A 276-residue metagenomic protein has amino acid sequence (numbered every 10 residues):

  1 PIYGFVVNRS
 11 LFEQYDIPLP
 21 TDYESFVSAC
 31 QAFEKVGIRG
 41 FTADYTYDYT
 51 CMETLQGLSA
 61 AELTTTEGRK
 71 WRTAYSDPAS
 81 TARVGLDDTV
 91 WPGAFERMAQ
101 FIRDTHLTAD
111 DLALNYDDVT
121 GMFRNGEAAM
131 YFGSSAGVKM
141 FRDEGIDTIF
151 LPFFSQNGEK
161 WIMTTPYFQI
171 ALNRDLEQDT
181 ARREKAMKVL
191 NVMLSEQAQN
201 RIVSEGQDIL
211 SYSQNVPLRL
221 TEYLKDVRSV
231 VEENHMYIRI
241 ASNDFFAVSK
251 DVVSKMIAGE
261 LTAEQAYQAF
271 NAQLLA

Functional and structural regions predicted by a protein language model:
P1-S10, R39-G40, F154-M163, E232-I240: A structural signal for short loop-to-beta-strand junctions that line the ligand-binding cleft of periplasmic/secreted
P1-V27, I38, Y45-D77, T164-R174 (+1 more regions): Periplasmic solute-binding protein
E13, Q199-N200, R228-A276: Conserved C-terminal helix/tail region of periplasmic/extracytoplasmic solute-binding proteins
Q14-L19, A99-L114, E127, E144-D147: A local structural motif
Y15, R142-E205: Extracytoplasmic/periplasmic substrate-recognition and gating elements
Y23-S28, A109-R124: Short helix-initiation/N-cap motifs at beta->coil->alpha
C30-A32, T73-L112: Glycine-centered hinge/linker elements that transmit conformational signals in sensory and ligand-binding systems
A129-S134, I149: Paired acidic/hydrophobic, glycine-rich loop segments that form the ligand-binding mouth/hinge of periplasmic-binding
